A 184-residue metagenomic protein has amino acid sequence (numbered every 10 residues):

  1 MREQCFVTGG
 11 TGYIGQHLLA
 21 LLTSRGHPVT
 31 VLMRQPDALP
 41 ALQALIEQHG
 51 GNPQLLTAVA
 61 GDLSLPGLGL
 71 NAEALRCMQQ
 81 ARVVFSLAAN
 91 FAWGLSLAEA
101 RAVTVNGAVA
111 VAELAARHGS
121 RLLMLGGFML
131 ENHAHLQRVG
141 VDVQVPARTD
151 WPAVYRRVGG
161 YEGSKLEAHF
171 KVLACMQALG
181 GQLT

Functional and structural regions predicted by a protein language model:
R2-H27: N-terminal Rossmann NAD(P)H-binding glycine-rich loop of SDR-like oxidoreductase domains
G15-Q16, V105, L166: Residues forming the Rossmann-fold NAD(P)(H) cofactor-binding site
T30-L56, A60: Glycine-rich phosphate-binding loop and adjoining beta1-alpha1-beta2 segment of Rossmann-like nucleotide-binding folds
G51-N106: NAD(P)H-binding glycine-rich loop region in Rossmannoid oxidoreductase-like domains and their noncatalytic homologs
V83-A88, G94-A102, N106-G160, G180: Conserved Rossmann-fold NAD(P)-dependent oxidoreductase catalytic core, especially the SDR/UDP-sugar
Y161-H169: Phosphate/diphosphate-binding loops
H169-T184: Conserved beta-loop-beta element that borders a ligand/cofactor-binding pocket
